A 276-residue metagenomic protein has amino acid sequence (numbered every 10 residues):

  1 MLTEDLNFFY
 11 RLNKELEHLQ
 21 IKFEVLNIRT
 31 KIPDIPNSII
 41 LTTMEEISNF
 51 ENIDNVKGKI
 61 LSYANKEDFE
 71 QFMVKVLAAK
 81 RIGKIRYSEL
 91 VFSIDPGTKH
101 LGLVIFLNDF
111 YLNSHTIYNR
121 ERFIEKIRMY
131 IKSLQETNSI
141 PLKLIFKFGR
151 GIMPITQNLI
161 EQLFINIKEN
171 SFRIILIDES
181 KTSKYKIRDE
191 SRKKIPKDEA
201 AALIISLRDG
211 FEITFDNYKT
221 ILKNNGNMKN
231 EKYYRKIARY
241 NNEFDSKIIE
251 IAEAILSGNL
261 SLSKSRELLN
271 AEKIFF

Functional and structural regions predicted by a protein language model:
M1-F72, A78-V91, T98-F276: Phosphate- and other anionic-substrate recognition elements at nucleic-acid/protein interfaces
